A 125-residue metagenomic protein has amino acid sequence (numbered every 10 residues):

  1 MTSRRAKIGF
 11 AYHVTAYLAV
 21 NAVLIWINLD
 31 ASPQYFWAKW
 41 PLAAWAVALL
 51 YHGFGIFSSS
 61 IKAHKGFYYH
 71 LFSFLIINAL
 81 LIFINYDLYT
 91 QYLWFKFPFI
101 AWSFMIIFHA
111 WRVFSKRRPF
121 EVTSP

Functional and structural regions predicted by a protein language model:
M1-P125: Alpha-helical transmembrane segments and their membrane-interface anchoring/capping motifs
